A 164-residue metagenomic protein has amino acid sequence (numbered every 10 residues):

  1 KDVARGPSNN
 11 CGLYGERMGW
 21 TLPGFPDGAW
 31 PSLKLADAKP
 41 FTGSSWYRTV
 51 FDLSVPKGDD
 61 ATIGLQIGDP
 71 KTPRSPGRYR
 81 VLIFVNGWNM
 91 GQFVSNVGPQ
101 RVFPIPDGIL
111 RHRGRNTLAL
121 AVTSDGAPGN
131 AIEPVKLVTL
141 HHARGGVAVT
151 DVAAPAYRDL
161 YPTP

Functional and structural regions predicted by a protein language model:
K1-G43, T49-P56, G68, M90 (+1 more regions): Accessory carbohydrate-binding/adhesion or oligomerization-edge regions at the termini of glycan-active proteins
W30, F51-N86, F93, L118-L120: Aromatic-lined ligand-binding clefts that engage carbohydrates, nucleic acids, or primary amines
S44-W46, D60, R115: A general secondary-structure signal for short beta-strands and their flanking turns/coil in non-transmembrane regions
S45-T49, P99-F103: Short strand-edge motifs at loop-to-beta-strand transitions and within beta-strands of extracellular beta-rich domains
D60, P106-D107: Hydrophobic structural segments
G91-P99: A short acidic/small-residue loop/turn micro-motif
I109-V122: Noncatalytic modules at the cell exterior or secretory-pathway interfaces, chiefly beta-strand-rich lectin/adhesion
